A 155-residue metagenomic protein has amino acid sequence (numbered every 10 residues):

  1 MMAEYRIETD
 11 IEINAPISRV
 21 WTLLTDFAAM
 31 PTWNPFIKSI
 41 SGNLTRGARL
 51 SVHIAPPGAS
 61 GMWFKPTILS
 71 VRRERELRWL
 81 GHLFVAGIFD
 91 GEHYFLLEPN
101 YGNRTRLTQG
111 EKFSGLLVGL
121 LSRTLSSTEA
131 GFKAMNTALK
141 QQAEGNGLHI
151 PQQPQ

Functional and structural regions predicted by a protein language model:
M1-T45, Q155: Hydrophobic ligand-binding cavity/cleft-lining segments
R6, E12, R78, L96 (+1 more regions): Conserved beta-strand segments that form the floor/walls of ligand-binding pockets within enzyme and binding domains
S18-T22, S70, G102, A130 (+2 more regions): Replace "anionic and nucleotidyl ligands
R19-L24, M30, L50-V52, I68 (+3 more regions): Hydrophobic pocket/interface hotspot
P31, S41, P57-R104, K112-G115 (+2 more regions): Hydrophobic-ligand binding "helix-grip"
T45-R49, R72: Glycine-centered small-residue hotspots that permit tight backbone geometry or close packing
R106-T108, K112-Q155: A conserved amphipathic terminal alpha-helix motif
